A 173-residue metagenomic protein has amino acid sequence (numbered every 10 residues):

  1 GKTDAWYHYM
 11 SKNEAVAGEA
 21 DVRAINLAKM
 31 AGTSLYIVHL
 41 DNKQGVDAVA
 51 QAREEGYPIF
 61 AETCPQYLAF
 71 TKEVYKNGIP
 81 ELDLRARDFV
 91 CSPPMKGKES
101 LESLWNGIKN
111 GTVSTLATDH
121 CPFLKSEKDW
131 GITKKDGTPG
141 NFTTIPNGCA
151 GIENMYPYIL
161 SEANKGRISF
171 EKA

Functional and structural regions predicted by a protein language model:
G1-D88: Metal-coordinating catalytic core of metallo-dependent amide/deamination hydrolases
W6-G32, F89, T115-L116, P122-A173: His/Asp/Glu-enriched, well-ordered alpha-helical/loop segment that forms or immediately abuts the divalent-metal
R23-Y36, L84-A117: A conserved active-site cap/scaffold subdomain adjacent to cofactor or substrate pockets
V38-L40, E62-C64, L116-C121, S126: Generic beta-strand/beta-sheet core signal
V46-V49, K98-L104, T143: Glycine-rich, charged/polar anion/phosphate-binding loops that engage phosphate groups from diverse ligands
E55-I59, G111, K165-S169: Secondary-structure transition/capping motifs at alpha-helix termini and the adjoining loop/turn into the next element
E73, P94-K96, S100, N147-A150: Short capping/connector residues at structural and topological boundaries
